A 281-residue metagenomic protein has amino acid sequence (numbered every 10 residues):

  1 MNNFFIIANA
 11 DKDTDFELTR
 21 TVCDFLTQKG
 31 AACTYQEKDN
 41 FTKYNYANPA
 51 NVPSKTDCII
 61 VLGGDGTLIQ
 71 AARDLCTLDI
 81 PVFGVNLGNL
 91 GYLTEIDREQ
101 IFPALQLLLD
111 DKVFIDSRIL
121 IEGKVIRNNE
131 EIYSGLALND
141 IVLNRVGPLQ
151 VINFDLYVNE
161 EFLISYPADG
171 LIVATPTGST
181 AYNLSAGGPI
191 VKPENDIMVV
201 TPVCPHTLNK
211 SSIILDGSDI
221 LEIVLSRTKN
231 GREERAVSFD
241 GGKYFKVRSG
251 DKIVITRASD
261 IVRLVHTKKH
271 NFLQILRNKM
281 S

Functional and structural regions predicted by a protein language model:
M1-C58, R98-F114, K124-G135: ATP/NTP phosphate-donor binding region
I6, V61, V173: Redox-cofactor binding/interface segments in oxidoreductases and associated redox assembly factors
D15, G66-A71, T180-S185: Short glycine/serine/threonine-rich phosphate/pyrophosphate-binding segments that cradle anionic phosphate groups
N40-A47, Y157, V203-H206: Short gly/ser/thr-rich secondary-structure transition/capping motifs
Q70, L75-V85: Gly/Ser-rich helix-loop-strand patches that form or flank binding pockets for ribonucleotide-derived cofactors
L90-D169: Catalytic core of DAGKc-family lipid kinases
L143, P148, N159-F162, S211-S281: ATP/nucleoside-binding phosphotransfer catalytic cores, i.e., glycine-rich phosphate-binding loops
I164-A168, V173-N209: Gly/Ser/Thr-rich active-site loops/lids in small-molecule metabolic enzymes that frequently grip phosphoryl groups
